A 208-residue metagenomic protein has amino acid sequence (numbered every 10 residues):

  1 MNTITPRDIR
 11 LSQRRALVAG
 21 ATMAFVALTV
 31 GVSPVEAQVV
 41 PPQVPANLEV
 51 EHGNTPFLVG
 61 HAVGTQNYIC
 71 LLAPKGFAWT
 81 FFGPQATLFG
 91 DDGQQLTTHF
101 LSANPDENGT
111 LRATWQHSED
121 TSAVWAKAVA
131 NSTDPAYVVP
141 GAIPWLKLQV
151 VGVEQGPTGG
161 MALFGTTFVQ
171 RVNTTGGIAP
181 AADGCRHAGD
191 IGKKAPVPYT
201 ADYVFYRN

Functional and structural regions predicted by a protein language model:
I4-A21: Bacterial N-terminal signal peptides that target proteins for export
T5, V26, Q66-Y68, L72: Generic ordered-secondary-structure signal
G20-T29: Bacterial N-terminal signal peptides
V32-A37: Sec/Tat signal peptide C-region and signal peptidase I cleavage site
Q38-N67, P74-N208: Primary mode marks residue(s) on the alpha4-beta5-alpha5 output face of response regulator receiver
